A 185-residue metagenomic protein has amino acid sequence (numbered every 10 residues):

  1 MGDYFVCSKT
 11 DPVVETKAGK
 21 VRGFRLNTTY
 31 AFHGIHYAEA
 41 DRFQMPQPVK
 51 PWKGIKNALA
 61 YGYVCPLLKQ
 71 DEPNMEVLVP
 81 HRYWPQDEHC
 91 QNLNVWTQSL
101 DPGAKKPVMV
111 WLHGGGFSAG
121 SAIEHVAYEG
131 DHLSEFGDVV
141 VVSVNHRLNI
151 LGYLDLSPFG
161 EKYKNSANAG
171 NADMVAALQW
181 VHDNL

Functional and structural regions predicted by a protein language model:
M1-N171: Non-catalytic accessory segments of hydrolases
K164-L185: Alpha/beta-hydrolase active-site loop
